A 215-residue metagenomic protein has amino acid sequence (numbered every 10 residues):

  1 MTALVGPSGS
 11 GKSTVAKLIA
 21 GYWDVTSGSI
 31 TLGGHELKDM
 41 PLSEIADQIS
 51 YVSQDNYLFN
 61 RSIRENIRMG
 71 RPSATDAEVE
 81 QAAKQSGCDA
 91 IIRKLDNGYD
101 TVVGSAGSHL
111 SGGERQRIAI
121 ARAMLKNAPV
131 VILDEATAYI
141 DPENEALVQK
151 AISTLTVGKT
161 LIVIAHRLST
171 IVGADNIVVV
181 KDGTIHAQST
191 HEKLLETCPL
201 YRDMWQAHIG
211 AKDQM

Functional and structural regions predicted by a protein language model:
M1-M215: ABC-type nucleotide-binding domain
